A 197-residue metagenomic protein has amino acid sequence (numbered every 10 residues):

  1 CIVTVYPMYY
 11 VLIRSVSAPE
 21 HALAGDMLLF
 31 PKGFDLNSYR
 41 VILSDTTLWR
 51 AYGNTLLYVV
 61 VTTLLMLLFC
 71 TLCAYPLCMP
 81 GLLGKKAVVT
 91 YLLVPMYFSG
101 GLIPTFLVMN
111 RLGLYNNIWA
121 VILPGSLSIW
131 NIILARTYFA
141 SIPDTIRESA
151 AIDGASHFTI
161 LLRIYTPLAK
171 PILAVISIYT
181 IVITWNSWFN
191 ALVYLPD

Functional and structural regions predicted by a protein language model:
C1-D197: A hydrophobic, multi-pass inner-membrane permease signature
